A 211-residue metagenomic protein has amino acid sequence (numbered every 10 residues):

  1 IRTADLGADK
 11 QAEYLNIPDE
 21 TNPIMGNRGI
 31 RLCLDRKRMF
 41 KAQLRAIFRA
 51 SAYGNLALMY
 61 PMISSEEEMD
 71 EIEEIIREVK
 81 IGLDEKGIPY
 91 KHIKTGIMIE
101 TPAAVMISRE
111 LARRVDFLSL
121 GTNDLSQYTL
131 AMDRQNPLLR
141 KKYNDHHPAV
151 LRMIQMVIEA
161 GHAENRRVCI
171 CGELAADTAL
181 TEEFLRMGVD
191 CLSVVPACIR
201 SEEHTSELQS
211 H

Functional and structural regions predicted by a protein language model:
I1-E202, S206: Conserved alpha/beta-domain cores
E207-H211: Short "domain-exit" segments at the C-terminal end of structured domains
